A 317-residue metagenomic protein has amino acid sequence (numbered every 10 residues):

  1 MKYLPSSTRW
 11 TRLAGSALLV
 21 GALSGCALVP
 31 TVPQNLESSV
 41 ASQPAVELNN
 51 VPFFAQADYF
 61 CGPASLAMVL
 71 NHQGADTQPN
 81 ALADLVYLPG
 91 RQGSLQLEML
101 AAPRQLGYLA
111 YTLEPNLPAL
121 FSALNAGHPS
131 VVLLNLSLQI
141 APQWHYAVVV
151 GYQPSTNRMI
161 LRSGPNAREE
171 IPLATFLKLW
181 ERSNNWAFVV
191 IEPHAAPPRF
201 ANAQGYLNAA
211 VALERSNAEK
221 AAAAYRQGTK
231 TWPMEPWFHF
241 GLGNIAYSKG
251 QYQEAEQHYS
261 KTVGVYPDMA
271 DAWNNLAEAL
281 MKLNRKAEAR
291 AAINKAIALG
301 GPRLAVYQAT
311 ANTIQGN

Functional and structural regions predicted by a protein language model:
A27-N116, L120, E192-A196, A218 (+3 more regions): Cysteine-nucleophile protease catalytic domains, especially the papain-like/related folds used in DUB/UBL proteases
A27-Q34, P154-L242: Noncatalytic regulatory segments and standalone regulatory/sensor domains
L109, L113-R162: Active-site-adjacent substructure of cysteine-protease-like catalytic cores
R215-S216, K249, L283: Structural motif corresponding to the intra-repeat A-B loop/turn of tetratricopeptide repeats
T231, V265-Y266, L299-G300: Structural marker of alpha-solenoid helical repeat scaffolds
G241, N275, A309-T310: Canonical tetratricopeptide repeat
